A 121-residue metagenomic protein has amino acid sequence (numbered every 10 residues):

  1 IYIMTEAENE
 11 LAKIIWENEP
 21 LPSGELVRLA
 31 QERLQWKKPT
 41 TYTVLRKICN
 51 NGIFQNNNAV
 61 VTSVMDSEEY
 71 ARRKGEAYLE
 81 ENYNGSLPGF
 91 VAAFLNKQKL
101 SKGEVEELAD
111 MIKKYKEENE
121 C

Functional and structural regions predicted by a protein language model:
I3-A7, A59-L79: Short, cationic-aromatic polyanion-contact patches
M4-A7, P20, N84, S101: Short helix-coil-helix linker/hinge
N9-I14: Pre-recognition alpha-helix immediately N-terminal to the DNA-recognition helix within helix-turn-helix or winged-helix
I15-E19: Short helix-to-turn junction characteristic of helix-turn-helix DNA-binding domains, especially the helix
L21-A30: Short acidic, hydrophobic short linear motifs in intrinsically disordered regions
Y42-C49: Basic amphipathic alpha-helical segments that dock to polyanions
C49-A59: A short, conserved structural fragment
E76-E118: Amphipathic alpha-helical dimerization/coiled-coil segments that flank or bridge DNA-binding/regulatory modules
